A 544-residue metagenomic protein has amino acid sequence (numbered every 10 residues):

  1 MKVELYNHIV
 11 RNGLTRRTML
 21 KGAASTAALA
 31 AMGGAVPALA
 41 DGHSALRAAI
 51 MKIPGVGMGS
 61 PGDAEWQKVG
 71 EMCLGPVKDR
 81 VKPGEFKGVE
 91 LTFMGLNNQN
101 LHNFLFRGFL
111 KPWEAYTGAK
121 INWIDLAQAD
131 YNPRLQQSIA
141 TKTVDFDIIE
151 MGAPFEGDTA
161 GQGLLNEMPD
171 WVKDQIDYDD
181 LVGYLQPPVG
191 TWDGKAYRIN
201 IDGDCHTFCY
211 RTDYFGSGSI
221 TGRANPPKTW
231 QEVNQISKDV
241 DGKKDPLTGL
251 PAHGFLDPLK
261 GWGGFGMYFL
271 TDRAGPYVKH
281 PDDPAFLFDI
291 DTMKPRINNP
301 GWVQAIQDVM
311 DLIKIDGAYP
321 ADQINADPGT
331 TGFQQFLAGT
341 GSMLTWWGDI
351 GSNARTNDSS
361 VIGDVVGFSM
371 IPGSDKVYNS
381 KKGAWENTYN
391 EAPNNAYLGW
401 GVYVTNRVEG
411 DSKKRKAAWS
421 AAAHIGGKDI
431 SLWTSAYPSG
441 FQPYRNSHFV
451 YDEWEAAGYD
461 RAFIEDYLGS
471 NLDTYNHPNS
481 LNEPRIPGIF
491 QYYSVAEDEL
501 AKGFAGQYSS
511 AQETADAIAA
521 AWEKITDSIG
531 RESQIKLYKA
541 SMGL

Functional and structural regions predicted by a protein language model:
M1-T18, S25-M32: N-terminal secretory signal peptides
L46-I50, P61, G75-R80, E90 (+4 more regions): Long, aromatic- and glycine/proline-rich binding clefts that accommodate carbohydrate-like moieties
A48, K87-N98, A119-I124, I148: Short, well-ordered beta-strand elements
K52-E85, G152-T207, I236, F269 (+3 more regions): Hinge/lid segment of periplasmic solute-binding proteins
T92, W192-I201, H206, Q231-K294 (+1 more regions): Extracytoplasmic/periplasmic solute-binding protein
G108-Y184, D213-K228, Q334-Q335, S342-M343 (+3 more regions): Extracytoplasmic "Venus flytrap"/periplasmic binding protein-like
V189, G218-T221, I315, S359-P443: Extracytoplasmic/periplasmic substrate-recognition and gating elements
N234-D239, D283-I324, M370-S374: Glycine-centered hinge/linker elements that transmit conformational signals in sensory and ligand-binding systems
